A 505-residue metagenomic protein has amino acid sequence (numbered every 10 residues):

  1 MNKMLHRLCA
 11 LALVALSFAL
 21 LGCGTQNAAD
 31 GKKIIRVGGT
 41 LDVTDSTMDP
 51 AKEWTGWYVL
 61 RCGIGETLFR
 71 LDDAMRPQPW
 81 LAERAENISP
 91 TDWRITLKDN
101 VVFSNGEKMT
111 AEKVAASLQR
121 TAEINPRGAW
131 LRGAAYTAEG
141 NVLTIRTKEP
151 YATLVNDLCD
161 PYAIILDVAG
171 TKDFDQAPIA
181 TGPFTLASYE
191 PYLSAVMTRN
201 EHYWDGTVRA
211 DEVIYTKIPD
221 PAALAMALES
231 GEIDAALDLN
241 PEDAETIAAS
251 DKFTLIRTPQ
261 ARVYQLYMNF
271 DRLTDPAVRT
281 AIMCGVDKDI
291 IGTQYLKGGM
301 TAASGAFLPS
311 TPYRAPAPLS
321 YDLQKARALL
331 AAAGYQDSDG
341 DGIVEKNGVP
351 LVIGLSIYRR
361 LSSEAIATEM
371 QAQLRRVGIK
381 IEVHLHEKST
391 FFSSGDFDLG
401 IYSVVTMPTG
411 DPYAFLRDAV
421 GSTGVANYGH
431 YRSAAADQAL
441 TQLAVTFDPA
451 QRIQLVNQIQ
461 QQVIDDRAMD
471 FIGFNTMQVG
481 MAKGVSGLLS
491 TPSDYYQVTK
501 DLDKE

Functional and structural regions predicted by a protein language model:
G38-S89, I179-A180, S493-Y495: N-terminal lobe/hinge region of extracytoplasmic solute-binding protein
R76, L158-V208, E212, A222 (+2 more regions): Gly/Pro-rich hinge or "lid" segments in bacterial periplasmic/extracellular proteins
E83-N125: Aromatic- and charge-enriched surface segment that lines or borders ligand/interaction sites
E86-D92, R127-V168, C284: Surface-exposed binding/hinge segments that line and control ligand-binding clefts or catalytic entry sites
E201-E245, K380-E382: Ligand-site clamp/hinge motif
T274-E369, Q458: Append "and occasionally in soluble cytosolic enzymes with long acidic Gly/Pro-rich linkers
G285-Y313, S362-Q371, F392-E505: Detector for C-terminal structural segments
D337-M407: Ligand/substrate-recognition segments at binding pockets and active sites
